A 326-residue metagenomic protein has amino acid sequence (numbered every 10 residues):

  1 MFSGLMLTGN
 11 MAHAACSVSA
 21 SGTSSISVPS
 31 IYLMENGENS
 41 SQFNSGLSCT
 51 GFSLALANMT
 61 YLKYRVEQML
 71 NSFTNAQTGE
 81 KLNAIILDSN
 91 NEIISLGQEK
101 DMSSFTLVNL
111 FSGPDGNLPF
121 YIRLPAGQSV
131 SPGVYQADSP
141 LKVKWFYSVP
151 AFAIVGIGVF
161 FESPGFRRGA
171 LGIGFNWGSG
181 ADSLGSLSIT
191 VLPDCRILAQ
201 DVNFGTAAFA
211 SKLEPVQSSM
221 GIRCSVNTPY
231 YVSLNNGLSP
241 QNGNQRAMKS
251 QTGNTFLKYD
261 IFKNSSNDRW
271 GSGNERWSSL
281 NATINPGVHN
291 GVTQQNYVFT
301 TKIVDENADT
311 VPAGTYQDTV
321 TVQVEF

Functional and structural regions predicted by a protein language model:
G9-M11: N-terminal signal peptide c-region/cleavage motif recognized by signal peptidases
H13-T74, Y121-Q136, P140-F256, T293-F326: N-terminal small/polar-rich segments of proteins
M34, F105-D115, F209, P286-T293: Short proline/glycine- and polar residue-rich coil/turn motifs
M69-P114, R269-G271: A surface-exposed loop-and-adjacent beta-strand signature within N-terminal beta-sandwich domains that mediate ligand
T74-S89, N244-D268: Surface patches in mature domains of proteins
N117-P119: A gly/proline- and charged-residue-enriched helix-loop-helix capping module
I261-N267, G271-T283, Q294: Outer membrane beta-barrel transmembrane domains
